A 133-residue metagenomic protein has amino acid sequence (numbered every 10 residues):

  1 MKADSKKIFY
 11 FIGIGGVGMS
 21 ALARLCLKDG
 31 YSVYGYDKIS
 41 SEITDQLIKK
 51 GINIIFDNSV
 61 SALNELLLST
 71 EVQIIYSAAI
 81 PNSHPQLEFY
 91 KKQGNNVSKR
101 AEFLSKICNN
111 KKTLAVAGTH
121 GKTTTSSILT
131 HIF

Functional and structural regions predicted by a protein language model:
M1-N53, S69-I74, K92-S98, S127: ATP-dependent carboxylate-amine ligase
K2-D4, L25, Y31, A62-L67 (+1 more regions): Phosphate-binding loop of NTP-binding sites
Y10, N58, H120-G121: Histidine-centered active-site/metal-ligand motif
K38-I39, S59, E102-F103: Short, ordered loop/turn segments at secondary-structure junctions
N53-S69: Short acidic low-complexity segments
